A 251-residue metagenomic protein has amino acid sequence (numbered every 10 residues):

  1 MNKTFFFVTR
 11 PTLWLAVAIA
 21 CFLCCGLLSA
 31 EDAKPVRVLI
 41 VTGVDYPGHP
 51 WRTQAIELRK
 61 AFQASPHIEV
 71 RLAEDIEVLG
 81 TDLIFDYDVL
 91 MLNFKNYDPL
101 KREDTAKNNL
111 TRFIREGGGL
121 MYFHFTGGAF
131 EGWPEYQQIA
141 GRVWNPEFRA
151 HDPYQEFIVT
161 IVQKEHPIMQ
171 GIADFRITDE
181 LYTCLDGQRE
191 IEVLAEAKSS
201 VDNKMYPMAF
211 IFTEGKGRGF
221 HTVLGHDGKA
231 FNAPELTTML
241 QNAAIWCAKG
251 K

Functional and structural regions predicted by a protein language model:
M1-T9: N-terminal secretory signal peptides that target proteins for export/translocation
P11-G26: Bacterial N-terminal signal peptides
E31-V36, A64, E74, V201-K204 (+1 more regions): Extracellular ligand-binding/catalytic regions of CAZymes and related secreted enzymes and adhesion modules
E31-Y87: Aromatic-Pro/Gly-enriched surface loop or interdomain linker that acts as a lid/target-recognition segment
K34-P35, F123-N203: An acidic, glycine-rich "communication" segment
L39-V41, I84-E131, K216: Short alpha-beta junction capping motif
V44-P47, I76-V78, K95-P99, L120 (+3 more regions): Solvent-exposed loop/turn segments at secondary-structure junctions within structured extracellular/periplasmic domains
Q54, L58, L83, A106-L110 (+3 more regions): Stable alpha-helical elements in mature extracytoplasmic
